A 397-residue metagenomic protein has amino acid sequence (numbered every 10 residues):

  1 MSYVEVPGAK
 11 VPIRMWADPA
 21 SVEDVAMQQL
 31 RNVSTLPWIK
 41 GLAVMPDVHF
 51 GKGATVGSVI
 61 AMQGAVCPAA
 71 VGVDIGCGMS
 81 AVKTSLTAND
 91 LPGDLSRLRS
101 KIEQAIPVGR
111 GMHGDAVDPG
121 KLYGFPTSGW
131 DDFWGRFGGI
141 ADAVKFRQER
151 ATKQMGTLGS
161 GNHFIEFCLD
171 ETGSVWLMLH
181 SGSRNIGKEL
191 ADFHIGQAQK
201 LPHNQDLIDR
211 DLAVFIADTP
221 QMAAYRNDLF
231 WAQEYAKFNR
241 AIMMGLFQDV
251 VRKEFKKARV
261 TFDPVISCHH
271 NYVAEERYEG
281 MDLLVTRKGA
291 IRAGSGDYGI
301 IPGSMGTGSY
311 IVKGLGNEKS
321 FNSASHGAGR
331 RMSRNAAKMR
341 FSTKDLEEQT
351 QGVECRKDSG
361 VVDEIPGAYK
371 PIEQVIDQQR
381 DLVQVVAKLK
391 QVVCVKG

Functional and structural regions predicted by a protein language model:
S2-Q29, P37-G41, F50-V56, A65-P68 (+2 more regions): Domain-length cofactor-binding catalytic modules of enzymes
V59-I60: Glycine-rich phosphate/pyrophosphate-binding loop regions near the starts of catalytic domains
G64-S85: N-terminal cap/recognition module
G78-V117: Compact, glycine/acidic-enriched structural inserts
L122: Active-site- or binding-pocket-proximal scaffold segments within functional domains
